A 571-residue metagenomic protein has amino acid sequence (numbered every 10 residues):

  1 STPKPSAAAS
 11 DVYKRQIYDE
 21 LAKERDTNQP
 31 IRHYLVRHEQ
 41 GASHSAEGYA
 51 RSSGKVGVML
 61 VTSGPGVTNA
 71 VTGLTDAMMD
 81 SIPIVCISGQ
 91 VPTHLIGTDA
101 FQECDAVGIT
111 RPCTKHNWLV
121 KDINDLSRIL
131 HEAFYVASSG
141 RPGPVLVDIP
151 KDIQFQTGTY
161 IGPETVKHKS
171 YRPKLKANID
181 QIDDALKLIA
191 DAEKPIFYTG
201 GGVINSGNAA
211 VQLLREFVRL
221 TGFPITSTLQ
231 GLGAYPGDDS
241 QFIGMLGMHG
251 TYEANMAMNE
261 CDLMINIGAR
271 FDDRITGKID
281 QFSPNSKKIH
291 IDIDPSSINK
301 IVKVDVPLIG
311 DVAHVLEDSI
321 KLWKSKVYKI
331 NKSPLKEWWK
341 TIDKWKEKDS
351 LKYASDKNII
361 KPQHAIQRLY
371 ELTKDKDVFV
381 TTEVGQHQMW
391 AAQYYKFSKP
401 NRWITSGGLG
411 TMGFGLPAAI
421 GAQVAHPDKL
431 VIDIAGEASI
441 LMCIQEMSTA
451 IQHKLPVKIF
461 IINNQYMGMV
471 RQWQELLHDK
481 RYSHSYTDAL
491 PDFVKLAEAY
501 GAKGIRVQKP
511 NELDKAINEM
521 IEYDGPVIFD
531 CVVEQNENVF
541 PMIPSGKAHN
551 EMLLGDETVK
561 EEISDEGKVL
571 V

Functional and structural regions predicted by a protein language model:
S1-A9, Y13: Single conserved hydrophobic/aromatic residue that forms the stacking wall/gate of nucleotide- or nucleobase-binding
S6, P195-T199, D377-E383: Short glycine-rich phosphate-binding loop at a beta-alpha junction
S10-D11, H33-H44, M59-G66, K121-D122 (+6 more regions): Active-site nucleophile and cofactor-binding loops and adjacent substrate-binding regions of central metabolic enzymes
S10-I330, R368, L372, T449 (+4 more regions): N-terminal alpha/beta PP-like core and its mobile active-site loop of ThDP/TPP-dependent enzymes
I17-L21, K340-P417, A422: Active-site diphosphate/adenylate-binding microenvironment
V56, L263, F379, L430-I432: Structural motif
I87, L95-Q102, N299-I301, P307-I309 (+2 more regions): Thiamine diphosphate
G200-S206, S355, G436-A438: Conserved short loop/turn motifs at secondary-structure junctions
